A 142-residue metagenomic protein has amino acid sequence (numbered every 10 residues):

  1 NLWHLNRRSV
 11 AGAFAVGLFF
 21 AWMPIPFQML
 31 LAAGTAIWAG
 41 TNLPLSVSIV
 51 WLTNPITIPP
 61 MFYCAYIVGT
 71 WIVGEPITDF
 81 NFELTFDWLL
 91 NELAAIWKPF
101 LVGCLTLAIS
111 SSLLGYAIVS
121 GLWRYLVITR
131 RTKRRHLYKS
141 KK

Functional and structural regions predicted by a protein language model:
N1-R7, A39, L90-L93: Helix-boundary and loop/linker segments of multi-pass membrane transporters
L2-F19: Small-residue-enriched transmembrane helix starts and helix-helix packing motifs in multi-pass inner-membrane proteins
A15, F19, S48-L52, V102 (+1 more regions): Hydrophobic residues within alpha-helical transmembrane segments of multi-pass solute transporters/permease subunits
W22-T35, A39-Y63: Transmembrane helix boundary and interhelical junction motifs in multipass membrane proteins
P59-T85: Juxtamembrane non-transmembrane "cap" segments at the membrane-aqueous interface of multi-pass membrane proteins
I77-P99: Short, membrane-exposed interhelical loops at transmembrane-helix boundaries
V102-R124: Transmembrane alpha-helical segments in integral membrane proteins
I118-S140: Cytoplasmic juxtamembrane regions at transmembrane-helix boundaries
